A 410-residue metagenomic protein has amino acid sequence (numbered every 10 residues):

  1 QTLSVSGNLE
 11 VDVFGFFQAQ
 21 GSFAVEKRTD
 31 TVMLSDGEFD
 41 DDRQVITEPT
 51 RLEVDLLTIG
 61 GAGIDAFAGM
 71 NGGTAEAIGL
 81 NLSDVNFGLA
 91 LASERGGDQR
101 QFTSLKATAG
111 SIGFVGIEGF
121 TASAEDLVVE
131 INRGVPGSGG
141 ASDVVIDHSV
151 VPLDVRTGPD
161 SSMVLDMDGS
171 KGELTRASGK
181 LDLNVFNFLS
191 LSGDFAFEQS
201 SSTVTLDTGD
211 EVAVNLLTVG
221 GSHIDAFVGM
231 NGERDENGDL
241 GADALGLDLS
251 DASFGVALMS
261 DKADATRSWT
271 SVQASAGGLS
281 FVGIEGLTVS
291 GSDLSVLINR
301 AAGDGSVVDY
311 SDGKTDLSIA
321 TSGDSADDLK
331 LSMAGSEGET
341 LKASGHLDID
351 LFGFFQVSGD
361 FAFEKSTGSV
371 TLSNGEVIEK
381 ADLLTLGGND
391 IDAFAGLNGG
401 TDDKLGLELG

Functional and structural regions predicted by a protein language model:
Q1-G410: N-terminal low-complexity, acidic/Ser/Thr/Gly/Pro-rich segments that act as secretory/membrane-targeting modules
